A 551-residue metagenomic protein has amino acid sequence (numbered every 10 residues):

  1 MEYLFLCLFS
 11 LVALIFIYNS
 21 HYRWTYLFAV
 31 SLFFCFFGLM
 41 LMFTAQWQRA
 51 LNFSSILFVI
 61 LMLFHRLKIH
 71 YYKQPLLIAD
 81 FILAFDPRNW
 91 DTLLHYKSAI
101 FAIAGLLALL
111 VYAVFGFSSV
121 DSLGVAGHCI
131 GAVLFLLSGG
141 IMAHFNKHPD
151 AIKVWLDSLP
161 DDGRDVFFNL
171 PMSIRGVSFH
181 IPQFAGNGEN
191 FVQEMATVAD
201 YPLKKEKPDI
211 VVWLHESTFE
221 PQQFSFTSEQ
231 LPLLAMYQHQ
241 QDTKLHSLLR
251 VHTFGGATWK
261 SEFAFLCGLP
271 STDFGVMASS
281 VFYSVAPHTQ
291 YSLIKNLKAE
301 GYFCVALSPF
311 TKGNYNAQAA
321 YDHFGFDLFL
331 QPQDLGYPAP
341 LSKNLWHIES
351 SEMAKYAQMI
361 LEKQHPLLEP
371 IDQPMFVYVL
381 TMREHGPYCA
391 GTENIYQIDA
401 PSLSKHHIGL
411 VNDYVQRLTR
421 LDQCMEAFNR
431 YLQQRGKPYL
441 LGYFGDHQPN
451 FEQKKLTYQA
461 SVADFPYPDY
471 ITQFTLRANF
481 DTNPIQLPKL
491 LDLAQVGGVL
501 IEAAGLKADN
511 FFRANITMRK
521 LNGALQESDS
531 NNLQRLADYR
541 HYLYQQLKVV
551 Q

Functional and structural regions predicted by a protein language model:
M1-D161: Transmembrane and membrane-interface helices of multi-pass, inner-membrane envelope-modifying transferases
Y3-L4, A13, A104-L109, S119-G139 (+5 more regions): N-terminal leader/auxiliary helical segments
F9-Y18, K207, F219-S225: Helix-boundary/low-complexity linker signature
F37-L39, E194-A199, T289-S292, Y356-M359: Short alpha-helical segments and helix-capping/turn motifs at coil-helix boundaries
F43, A126, F191-P202, D422-Q433: Short, motif-level signal for alpha-helix interfacial/capping segments enriched in acidic residues and aromatics/proline
F81-A84, P149, R164-L170, I174 (+3 more regions): Alpha-helix initiation and N-capping motif
G139-L214, F224-S225: Membrane-interface segments at or immediately adjacent to transmembrane helices that form the boundary between
H215, S225, L231-Q551: Solvent-exposed soluble domains appended to multi-pass membrane proteins
